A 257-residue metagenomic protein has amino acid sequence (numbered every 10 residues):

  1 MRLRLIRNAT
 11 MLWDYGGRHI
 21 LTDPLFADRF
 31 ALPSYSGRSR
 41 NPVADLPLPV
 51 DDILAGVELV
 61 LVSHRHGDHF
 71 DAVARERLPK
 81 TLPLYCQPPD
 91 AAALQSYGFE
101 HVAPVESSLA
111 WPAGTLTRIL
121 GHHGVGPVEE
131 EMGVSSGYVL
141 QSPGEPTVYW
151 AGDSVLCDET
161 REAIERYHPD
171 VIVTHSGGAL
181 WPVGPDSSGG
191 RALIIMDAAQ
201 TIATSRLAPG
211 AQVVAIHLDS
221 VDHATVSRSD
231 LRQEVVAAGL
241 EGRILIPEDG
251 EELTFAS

Functional and structural regions predicted by a protein language model:
M1-V50, E131-G152, V171: Conserved beta-strand hairpin/beta-sheet module of binuclear metal-dependent hydrolase folds, prominently
W13, D23, H64, D71 (+5 more regions): Divalent metal-coordination and catalytic microenvironments
R18, K80-P83, F99, A208-Q212 (+1 more regions): A short helix->loop->beta-strand "cap" motif at the edges of active sites that frequently abuts
R18-L61, A72-R77, G126, L156-R166: Pre-active-site segment of Zn-dependent metallo-hydrolases
A27-R29, R65-F70, A91-L94, S107-P112 (+5 more regions): Active-site environment of divalent metal-dependent phosphoester hydrolases
I53, C86-P146, Q233-A256: Metallo-beta-lactamase
D71-K80, H223-L231: Metal-dependent catalytic neighborhoods of phosphoester/phosphodiester hydrolases
P89, V155-D249: Cap/insert and terminal regions of metallo-dependent hydrolase folds
